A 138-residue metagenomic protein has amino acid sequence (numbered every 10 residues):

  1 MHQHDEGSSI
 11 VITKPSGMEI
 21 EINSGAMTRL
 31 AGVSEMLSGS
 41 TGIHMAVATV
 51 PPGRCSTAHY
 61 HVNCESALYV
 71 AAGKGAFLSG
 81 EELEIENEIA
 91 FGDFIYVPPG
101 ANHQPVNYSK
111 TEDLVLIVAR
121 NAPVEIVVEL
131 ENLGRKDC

Functional and structural regions predicted by a protein language model:
M1-G42, T57, E129-C138: A short, N-terminal "cap"/entry segment at the start of jelly-roll beta-barrel domains of the cupin/DSBH fold
R29-V33, A46-V62, P99: Conserved short histidine dyad/triad with adjacent acidic residue
S38-T41, P51-R54, K74-A76, A122: Short, charged/polar surface micro-motifs in flexible loops or helix N-caps
M45-T49, A67, E86, F94-Y96 (+1 more regions): Conserved hydrophobic/aromatic beta-strand scaffold that supports enzyme active sites
V47, Y60, S79-E81, N107 (+1 more regions): Residue-level recognition of conserved beta-strand positions in structured domain cores
C55, C64-F91: A short beta-strand-loop-beta hairpin characteristic of the jelly-roll/cupin
E86, A90-F91, P99-I126: Ligand-binding loop in jelly-roll beta-barrel domains
